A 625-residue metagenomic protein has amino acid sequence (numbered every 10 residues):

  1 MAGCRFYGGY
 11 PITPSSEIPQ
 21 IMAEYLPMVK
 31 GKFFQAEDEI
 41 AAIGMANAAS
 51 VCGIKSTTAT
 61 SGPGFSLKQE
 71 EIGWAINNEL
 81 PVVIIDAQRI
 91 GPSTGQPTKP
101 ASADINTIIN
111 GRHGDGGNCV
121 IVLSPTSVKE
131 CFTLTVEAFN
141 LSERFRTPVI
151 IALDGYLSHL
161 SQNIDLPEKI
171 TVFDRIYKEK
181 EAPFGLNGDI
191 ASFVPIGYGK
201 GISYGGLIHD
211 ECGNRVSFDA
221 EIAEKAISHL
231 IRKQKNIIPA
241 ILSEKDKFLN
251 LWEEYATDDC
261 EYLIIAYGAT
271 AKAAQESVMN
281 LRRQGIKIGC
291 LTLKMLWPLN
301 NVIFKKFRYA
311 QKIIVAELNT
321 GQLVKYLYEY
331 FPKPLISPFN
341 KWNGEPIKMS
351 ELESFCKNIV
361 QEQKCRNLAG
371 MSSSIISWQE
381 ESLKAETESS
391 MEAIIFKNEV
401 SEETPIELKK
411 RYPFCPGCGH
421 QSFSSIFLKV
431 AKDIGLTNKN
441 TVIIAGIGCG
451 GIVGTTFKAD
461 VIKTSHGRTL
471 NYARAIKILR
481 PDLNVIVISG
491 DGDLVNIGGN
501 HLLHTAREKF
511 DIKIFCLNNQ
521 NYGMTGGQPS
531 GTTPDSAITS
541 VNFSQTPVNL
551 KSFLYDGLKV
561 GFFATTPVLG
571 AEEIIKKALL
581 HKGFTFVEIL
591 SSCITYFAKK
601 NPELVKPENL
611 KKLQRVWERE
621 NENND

Functional and structural regions predicted by a protein language model:
M1-G111, W342, E353, I376-W378 (+3 more regions): Thiamine diphosphate
S15, G64-L67, R89-T94, S158-H159 (+6 more regions): Short gly/pro/ser/thr-enriched loop/turn and capping motifs at secondary-structure boundaries
I18-I21, M45-A48, K68-I72, S93-P100 (+9 more regions): Short acidic, glycine/serine/threonine-rich loops at helix termini
T60, V83-A87, I109, L123-S124 (+6 more regions): Short beta-strand segments
P81, S93-P97, G454-F584, P602: Thiamine diphosphate
P100-I150, D154-G155, P167, S530-H581: Conserved thiamine diphosphate
E143-E399, K409, L590-D625: Flexible, low-complexity linker and terminal segments
